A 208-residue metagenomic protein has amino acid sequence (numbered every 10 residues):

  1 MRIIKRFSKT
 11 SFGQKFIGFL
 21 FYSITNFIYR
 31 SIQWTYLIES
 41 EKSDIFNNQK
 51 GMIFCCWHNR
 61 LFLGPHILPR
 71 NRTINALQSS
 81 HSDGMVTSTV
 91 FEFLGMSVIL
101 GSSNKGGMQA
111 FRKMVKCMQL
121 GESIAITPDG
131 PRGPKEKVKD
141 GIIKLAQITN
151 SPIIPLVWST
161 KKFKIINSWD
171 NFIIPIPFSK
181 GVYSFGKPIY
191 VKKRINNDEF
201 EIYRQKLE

Functional and structural regions predicted by a protein language model:
M1-I67, M96, F178-K180, K206-E208: Membrane-anchoring hydrophobic helices of lipid-metabolizing enzymes
G51-K105, T149: Catalytic core of membrane glycerolipid acyltransferases/transacylases, capturing the structured, soluble-facing
D83-M85, G107, R132-P134, T160-K164: Short gly/pro/ser/thr-enriched loop/turn and capping motifs at secondary-structure boundaries
M85-S88, Q109-K116: Short, charged beta->alpha transition segments
G101, T127, P155-L156: Generic beta-sheet signal
V115-L145, T149: Catalytic-site beta-strand/loop segments enriched in glycine and acidic/polar residues
K137-N197: A cross-family acyltransferase "interaction/gating" segment
